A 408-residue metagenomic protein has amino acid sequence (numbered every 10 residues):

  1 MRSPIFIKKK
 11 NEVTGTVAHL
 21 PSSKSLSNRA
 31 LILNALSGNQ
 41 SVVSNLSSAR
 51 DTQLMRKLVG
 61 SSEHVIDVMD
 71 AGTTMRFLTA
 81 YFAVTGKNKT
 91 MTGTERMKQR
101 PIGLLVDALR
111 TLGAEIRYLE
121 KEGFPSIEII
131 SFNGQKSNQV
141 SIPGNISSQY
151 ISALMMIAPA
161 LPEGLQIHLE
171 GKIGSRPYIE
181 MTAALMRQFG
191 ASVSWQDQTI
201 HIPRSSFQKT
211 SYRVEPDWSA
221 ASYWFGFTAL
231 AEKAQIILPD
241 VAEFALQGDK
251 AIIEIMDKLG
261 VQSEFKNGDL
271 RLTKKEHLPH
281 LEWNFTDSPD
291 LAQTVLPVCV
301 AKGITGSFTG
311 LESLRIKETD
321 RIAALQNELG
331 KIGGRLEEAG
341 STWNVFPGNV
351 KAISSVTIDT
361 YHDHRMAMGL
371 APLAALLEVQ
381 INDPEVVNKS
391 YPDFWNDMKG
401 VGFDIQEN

Functional and structural regions predicted by a protein language model:
M1-N408: Structural preference for solvent-exposed beta-strand-turn elements and adjacent flexible terminal/loop segments within
